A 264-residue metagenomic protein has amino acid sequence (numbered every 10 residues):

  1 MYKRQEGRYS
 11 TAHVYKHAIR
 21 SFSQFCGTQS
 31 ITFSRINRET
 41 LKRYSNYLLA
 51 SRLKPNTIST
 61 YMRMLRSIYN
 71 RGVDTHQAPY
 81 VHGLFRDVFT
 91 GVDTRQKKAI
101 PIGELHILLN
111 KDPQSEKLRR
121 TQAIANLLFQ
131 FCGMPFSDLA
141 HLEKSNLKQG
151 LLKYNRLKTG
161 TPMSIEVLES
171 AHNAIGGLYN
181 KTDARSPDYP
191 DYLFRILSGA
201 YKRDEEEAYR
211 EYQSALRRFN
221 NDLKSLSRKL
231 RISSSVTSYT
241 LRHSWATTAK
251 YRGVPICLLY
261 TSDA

Functional and structural regions predicted by a protein language model:
M1-Q5, Y260-A264: Conserved small/polar residues in nucleotide/adenosyl-binding loops
K3-S51: Basic/aromatic-enriched alpha-helical hairpins
S21-F22, S34, A50-L84, C132-M134: N-terminal DNA-binding recognition helix of tyrosine site-specific recombinases/integrases
R35-R38, R71-D93, Y189-R195: Short, charged hinge/linker segments at domain and secondary-structure junctions
H82-F136, A140: Basic, Lys/Arg- and aromatic-enriched nucleic-acid-binding interface segment
H141-K181, P190: Conserved tyrosine-mediated DNA breakage-rejoining catalytic core shared by Y-recombinases
L168-S233: Active-site/catalytic core of tyrosine-dependent DNA strand-transfer enzymes
E211, N220-L258: Short, basic (Lys/Arg/His-rich) helix/loop patches that form interaction surfaces in the mid-to-C-terminal regions
